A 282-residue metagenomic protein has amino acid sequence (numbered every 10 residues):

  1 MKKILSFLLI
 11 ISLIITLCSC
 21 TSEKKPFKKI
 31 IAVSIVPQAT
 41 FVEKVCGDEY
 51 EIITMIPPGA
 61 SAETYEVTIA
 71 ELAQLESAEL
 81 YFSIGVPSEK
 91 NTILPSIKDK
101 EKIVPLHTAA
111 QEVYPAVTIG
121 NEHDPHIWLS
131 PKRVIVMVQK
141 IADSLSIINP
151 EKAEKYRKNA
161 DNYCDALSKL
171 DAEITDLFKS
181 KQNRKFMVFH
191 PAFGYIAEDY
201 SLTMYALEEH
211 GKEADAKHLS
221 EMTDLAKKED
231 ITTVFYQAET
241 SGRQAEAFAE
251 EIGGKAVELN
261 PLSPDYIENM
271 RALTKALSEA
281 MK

Functional and structural regions predicted by a protein language model:
M1-L9: Positively charged n-region of N-terminal signal peptides that target proteins for export
L8-T16: Bacterial N-terminal signal peptides
L9, C20-K282: Extracytoplasmic metal-acquisition and chelation regions
